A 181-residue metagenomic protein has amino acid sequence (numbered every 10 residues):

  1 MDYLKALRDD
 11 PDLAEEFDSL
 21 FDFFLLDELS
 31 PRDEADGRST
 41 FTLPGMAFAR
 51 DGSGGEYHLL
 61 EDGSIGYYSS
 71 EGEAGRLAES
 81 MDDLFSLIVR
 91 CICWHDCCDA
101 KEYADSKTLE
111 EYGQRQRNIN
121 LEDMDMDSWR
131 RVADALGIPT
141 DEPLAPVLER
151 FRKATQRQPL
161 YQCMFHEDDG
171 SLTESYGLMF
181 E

Functional and structural regions predicted by a protein language model:
M1-G72, L121-E181: A surface-exposed partner-binding patch
Y68-K107: Compact, glycine/acidic-enriched structural inserts
C98-D99, Y103-L121, S128-V132: Hydrophobic alpha-helical interaction segments
